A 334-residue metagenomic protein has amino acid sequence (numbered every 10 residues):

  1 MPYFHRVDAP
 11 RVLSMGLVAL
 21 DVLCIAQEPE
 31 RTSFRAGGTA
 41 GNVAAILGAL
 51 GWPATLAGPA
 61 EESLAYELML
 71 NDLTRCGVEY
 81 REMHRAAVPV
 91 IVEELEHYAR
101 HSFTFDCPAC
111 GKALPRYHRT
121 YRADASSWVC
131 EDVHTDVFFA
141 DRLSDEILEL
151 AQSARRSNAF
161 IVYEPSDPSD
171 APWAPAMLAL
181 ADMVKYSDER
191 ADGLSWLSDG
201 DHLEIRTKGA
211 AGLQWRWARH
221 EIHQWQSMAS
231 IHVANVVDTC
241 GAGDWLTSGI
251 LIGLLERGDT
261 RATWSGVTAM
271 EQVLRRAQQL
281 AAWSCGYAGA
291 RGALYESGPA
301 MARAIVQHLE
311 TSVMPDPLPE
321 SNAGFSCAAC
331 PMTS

Functional and structural regions predicted by a protein language model:
M1-E28: Positively charged, low-complexity intrinsically disordered leader regions
P10, A49, I231-P319, F325-T333: Conserved post-catalytic alpha-helical subdomain immediately downstream of the catalytic base and nucleotide-binding
L20-P29, L50-V137, A300-S334: Conserved N-terminal subdomain of the carbohydrate kinase-like
E28-G37, A229-G241: Short pre-catalytic strand/loop immediately N-terminal to key active-site residues, enriched for Gly-Thr
T39-A49: Histidine-anchored nucleotide/phosphate-binding helix
C130-E131, A174-M177, L197: Structural alpha-helical scaffold elements that stabilize or flank donor/cofactor-binding regions in carbohydrate
A154-Y163: Short beta-strand/loop segments at the ligand-binding rim of alpha/beta enzyme cores
L180-N235: Conserved phosphate-donor
